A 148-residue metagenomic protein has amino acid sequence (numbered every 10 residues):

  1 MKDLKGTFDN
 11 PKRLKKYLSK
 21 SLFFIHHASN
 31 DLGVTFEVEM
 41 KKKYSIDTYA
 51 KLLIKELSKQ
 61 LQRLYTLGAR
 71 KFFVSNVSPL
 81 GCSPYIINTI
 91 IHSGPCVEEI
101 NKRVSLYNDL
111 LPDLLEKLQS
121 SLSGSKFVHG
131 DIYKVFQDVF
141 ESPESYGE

Functional and structural regions predicted by a protein language model:
K2-K51, R63-T66, R70-T89: Oxyanion-hole/transition-state-stabilizing segment in secreted/luminal serine hydrolases and related acyltransferases
M40, K51, K55-E56, S145-G147: Extended low-complexity acidic/polar segments
S45-L52, P95-S105: A short acidic, glycine-rich active-site loop that binds or catalyzes chemistry on phosphate/adenosine moieties
K59-K71, Y107-F127: A structural motif corresponding to the C-terminal end of an alpha-helix and its immediate exit/capping segment
P79-E98, D113, K117-S120, G124-E148: Mobile gating loops/cap/lid regions near enzyme active sites that modulate substrate access
